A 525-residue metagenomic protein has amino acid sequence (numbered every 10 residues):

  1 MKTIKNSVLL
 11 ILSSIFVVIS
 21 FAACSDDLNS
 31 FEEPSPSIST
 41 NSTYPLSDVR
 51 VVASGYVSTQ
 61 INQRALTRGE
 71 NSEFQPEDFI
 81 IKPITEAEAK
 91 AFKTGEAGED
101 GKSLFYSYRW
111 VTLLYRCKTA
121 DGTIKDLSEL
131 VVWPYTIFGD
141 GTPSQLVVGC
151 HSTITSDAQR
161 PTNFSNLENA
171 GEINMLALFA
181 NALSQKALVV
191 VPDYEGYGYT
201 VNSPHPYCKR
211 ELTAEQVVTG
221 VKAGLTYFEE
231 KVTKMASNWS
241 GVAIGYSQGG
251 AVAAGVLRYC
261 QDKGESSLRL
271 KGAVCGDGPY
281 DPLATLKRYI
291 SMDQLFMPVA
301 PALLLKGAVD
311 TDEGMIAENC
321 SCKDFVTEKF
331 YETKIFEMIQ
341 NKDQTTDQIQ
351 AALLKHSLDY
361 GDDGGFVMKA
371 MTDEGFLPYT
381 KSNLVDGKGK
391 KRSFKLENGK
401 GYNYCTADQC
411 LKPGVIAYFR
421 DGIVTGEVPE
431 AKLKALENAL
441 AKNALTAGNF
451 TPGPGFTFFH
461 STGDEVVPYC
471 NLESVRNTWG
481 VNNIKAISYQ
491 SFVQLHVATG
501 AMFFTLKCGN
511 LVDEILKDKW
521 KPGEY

Functional and structural regions predicted by a protein language model:
N29-F138: Catalytic-loop region of hydrolases
A120-S128, V132-Q185: Short, surface-exposed "cap/lid" segments of acyl-processing enzymes
Y207-E230: Alpha/beta-hydrolase active-site loop
A223-F296: Primarily recognizes the serine-hydrolase "nucleophile elbow" in alpha/beta-hydrolase and SGNH/GDSL folds
V256, P454-G455, V467-T478: Short alpha-helix in the alpha/beta-hydrolase fold that links the catalytic acid
P279-N449: Accessory cap/linker subdomain of secreted extracellular hydrolases
K287, K432, E437-A439, G463-V466 (+2 more regions): C-terminal catalytic histidine-bearing segment of alpha/beta-hydrolase fold enzymes
P452, T457-D464: Short beta-strand/loop motif that positions the catalytic acidic residue of the alpha/beta-hydrolase fold
